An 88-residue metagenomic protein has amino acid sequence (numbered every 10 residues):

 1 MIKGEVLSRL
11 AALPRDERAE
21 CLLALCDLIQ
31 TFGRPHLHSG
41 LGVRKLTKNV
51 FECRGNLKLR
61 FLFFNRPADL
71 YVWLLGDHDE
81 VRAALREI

Functional and structural regions predicted by a protein language model:
M1-L59, N65-I88: Basic, Lys/Arg-enriched alpha-helical interface segments
